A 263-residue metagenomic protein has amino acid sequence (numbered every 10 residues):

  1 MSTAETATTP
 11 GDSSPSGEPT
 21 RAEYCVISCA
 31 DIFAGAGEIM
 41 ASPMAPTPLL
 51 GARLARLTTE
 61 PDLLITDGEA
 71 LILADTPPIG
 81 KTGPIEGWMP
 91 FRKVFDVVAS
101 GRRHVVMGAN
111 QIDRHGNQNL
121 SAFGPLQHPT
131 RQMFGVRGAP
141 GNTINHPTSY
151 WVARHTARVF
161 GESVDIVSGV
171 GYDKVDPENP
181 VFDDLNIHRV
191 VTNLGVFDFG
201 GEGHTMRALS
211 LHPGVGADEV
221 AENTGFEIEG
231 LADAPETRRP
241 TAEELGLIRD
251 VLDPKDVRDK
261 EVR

Functional and structural regions predicted by a protein language model:
S2, T8-I85: N-terminal active-site beta-alpha-beta segment that forms phosphate/nucleotide-binding and substrate-recognition loops
S2-T6, P77-E236, P240: Conserved phosphate- and dinucleotide-binding cores of soluble alpha/beta proteins, encompassing both enzyme active
I32, A36, T58, F197-G200 (+3 more regions): Change "in soluble alpha/beta enzymes" to "in soluble alpha/beta proteins
R53-R56, P78-I79, S121-A122, E243-I248: Short amphipathic alpha-helical patches
P61-E69, W88-P90, R131-G135, L211 (+1 more regions): Short, Lys/Arg-enriched charge-dense amphipathic segments
N223, E227-R263: A conserved C-terminal secondary-structure "cap"
